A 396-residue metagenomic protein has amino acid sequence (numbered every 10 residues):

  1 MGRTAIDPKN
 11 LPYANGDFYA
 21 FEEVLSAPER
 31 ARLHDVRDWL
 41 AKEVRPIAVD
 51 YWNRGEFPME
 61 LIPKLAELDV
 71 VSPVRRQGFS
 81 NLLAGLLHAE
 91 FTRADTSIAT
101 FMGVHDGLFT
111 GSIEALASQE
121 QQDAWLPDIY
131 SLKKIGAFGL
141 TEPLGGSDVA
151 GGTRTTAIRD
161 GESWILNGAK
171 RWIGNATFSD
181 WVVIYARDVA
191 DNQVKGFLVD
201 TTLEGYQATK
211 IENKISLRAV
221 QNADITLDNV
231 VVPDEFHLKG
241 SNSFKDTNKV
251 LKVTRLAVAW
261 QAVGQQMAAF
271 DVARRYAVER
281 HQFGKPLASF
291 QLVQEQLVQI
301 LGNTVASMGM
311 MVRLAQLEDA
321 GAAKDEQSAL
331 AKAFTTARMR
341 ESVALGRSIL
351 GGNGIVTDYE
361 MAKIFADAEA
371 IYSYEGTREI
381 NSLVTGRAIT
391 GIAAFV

Functional and structural regions predicted by a protein language model:
M1-D95, V104, L116-Q121, D128 (+3 more regions): Alpha-helical interface subdomain recognition
T100-E120, V149: N-terminal glycine-rich flavin-associated loop
L132-T141: A short, Trp-centered hydrophobic/proline-enriched beta-strand micro-motif
G145-S147, W164: Hydrophobic, small-residue-rich alpha-helical packing segments that form membrane-like cores
D148-G151, N175-S179, R218-V220: Short glycine/proline-enriched turns and hinge-like loops at secondary-structure junctions
G152, E204-V231: Flexible, small-/acidic-enriched active-site or ligand-binding loops
S163, A169-A208: A short core secondary-structure module
A223-K249: A short, charged helix-loop
